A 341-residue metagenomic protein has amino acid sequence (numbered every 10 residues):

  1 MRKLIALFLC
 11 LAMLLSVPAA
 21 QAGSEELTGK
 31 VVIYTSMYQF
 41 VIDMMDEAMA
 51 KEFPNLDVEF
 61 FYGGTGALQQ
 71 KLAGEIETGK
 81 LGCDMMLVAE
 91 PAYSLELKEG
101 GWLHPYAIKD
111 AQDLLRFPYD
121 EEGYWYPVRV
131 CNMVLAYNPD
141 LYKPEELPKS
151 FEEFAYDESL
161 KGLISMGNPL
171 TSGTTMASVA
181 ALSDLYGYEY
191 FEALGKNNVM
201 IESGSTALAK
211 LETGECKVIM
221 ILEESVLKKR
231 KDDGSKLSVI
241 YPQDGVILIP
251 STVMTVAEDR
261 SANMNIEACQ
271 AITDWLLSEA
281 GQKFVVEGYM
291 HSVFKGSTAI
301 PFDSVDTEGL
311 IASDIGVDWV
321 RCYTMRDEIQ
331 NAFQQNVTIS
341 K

Functional and structural regions predicted by a protein language model:
M1-K30, S340-K341: Short, low-complexity disordered leader/linker segments with a strong preference for bacterial N-terminal type II
E25-L95: Early extracytoplasmic/lumenal segment of secretory-pathway proteins
S36-D43, T65-G66, L81-E212: Extracytoplasmic ligand-binding site segments that recognize negatively charged/polar headgroups
A92-E96, K217-K236: A ligand-binding cleft/hinge motif common to bilobed small-molecule-binding domains
C131, E192-L194, I201, G234-D259: Periplasmic-binding protein-like
A136-L141, A180, P250-N265, F284-V285: A bilobed periplasmic-binding-protein/Venus flytrap-type ligand-binding module shared by bacterial periplasmic
V256-V317: Mature extracytoplasmic/periplasmic domains
I315-K341: Conserved C-terminal helix/tail region of periplasmic/extracytoplasmic solute-binding proteins
